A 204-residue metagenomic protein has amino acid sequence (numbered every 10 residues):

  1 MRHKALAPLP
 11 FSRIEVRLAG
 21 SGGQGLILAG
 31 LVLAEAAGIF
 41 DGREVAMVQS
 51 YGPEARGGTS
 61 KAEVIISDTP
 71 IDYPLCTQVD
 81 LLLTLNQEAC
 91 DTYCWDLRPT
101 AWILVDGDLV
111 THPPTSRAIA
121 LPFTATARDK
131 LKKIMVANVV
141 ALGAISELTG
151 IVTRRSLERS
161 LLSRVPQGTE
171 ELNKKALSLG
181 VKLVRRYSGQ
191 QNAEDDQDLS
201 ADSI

Functional and structural regions predicted by a protein language model:
R2-I204: Active-site cofactor/cluster-binding pocket
